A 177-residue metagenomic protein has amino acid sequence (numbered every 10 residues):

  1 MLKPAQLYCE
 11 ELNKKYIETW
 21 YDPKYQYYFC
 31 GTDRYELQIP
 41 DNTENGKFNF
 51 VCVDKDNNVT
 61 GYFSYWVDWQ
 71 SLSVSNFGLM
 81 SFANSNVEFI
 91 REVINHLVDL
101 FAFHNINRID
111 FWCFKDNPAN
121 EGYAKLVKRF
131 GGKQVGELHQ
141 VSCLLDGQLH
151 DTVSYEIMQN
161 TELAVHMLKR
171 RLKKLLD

Functional and structural regions predicted by a protein language model:
M1-Y16, N49, V53-D177: Acyl-donor (CoA/ACP) binding surface of acyl/acetyltransferases
P4-A5, P23, P40: Proline-rich intrinsically disordered, low-complexity coils
E10-E11, Y25, D33, N42-E44 (+1 more regions): Extended alpha-helical regions
K15-T32: Helix-loop element at the rim of GNAT/NAT acetyltransferase active sites that forms part of the acceptor-substrate
Y28-F50, D54: Active-site rim helix/loop that mediates acceptor-substrate recognition in acyltransferases
